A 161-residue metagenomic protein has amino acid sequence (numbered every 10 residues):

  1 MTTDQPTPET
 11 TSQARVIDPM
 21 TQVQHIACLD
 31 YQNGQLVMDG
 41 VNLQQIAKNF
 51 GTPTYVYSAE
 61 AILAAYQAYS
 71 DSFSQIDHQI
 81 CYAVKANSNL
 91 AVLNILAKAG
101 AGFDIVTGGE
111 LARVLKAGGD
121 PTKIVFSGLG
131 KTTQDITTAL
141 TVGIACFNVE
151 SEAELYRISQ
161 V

Functional and structural regions predicted by a protein language model:
M1-V161: A charged N-terminal "starter" segment
